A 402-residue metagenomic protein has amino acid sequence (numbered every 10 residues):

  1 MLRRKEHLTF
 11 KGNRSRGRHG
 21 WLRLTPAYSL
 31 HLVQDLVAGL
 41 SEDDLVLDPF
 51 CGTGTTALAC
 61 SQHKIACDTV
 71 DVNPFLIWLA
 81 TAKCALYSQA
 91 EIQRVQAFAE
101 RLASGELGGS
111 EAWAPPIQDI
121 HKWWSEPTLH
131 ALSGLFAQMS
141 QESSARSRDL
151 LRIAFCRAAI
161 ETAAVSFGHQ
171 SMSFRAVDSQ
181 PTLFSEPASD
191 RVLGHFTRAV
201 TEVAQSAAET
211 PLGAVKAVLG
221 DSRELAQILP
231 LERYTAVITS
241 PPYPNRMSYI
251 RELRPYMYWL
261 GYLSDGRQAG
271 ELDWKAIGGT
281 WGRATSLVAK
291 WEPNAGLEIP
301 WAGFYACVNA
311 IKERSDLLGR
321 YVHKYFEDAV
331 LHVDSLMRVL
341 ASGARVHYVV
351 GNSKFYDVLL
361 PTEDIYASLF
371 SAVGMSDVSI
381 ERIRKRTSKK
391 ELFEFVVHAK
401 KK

Functional and structural regions predicted by a protein language model:
M1-S41: S-adenosyl-L-methionine
G20-L24, P115-E126, L318-E327, V349-T362: Acceptor-substrate binding/catalytic loop of class I
L36-S104, G194-Q227, A236-G279, G351-N352 (+2 more regions): Conserved S-adenosyl-L-methionine
G39, H332-S342, V373: Conserved helix-to-beta-strand junction in the class I
L45, L150, A344-R345: Short glycine-centered segments of the SAM/dcSAM-binding site in methyltransferase folds
L129-T239, P244-R251: SAM-dependent nucleic-acid methyltransferase catalytic core
P244-S335: SAM-dependent methyltransferase catalytic-core segment centered on the flexible catalytic loop and adjoining short
R267, L340-R345: Short glycine-dipeptide loop
